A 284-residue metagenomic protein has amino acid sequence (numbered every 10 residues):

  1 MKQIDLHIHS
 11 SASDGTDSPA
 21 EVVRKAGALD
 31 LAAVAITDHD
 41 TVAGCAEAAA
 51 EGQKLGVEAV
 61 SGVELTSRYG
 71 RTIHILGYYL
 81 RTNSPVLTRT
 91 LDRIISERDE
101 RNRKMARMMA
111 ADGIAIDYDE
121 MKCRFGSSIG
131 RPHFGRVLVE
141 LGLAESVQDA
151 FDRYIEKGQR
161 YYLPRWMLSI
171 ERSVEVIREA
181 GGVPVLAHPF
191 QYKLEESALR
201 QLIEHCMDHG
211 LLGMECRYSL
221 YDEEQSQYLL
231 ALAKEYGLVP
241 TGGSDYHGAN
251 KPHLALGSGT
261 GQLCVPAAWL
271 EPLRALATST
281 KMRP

Functional and structural regions predicted by a protein language model:
M1-T72, I155-E156, L168-E175, A180-K251: An N-terminally biased module of ancient metal coordination in phosphate/nucleic-acid-related enzymes
E51-E204, G261-R283: Extended substrate/RNA-proximal surfaces in nucleic-acid metabolism proteins
A233, G237-G243, G248-L276: C-terminal active-site subregion of NodB/CE4 polysaccharide deacetylases
